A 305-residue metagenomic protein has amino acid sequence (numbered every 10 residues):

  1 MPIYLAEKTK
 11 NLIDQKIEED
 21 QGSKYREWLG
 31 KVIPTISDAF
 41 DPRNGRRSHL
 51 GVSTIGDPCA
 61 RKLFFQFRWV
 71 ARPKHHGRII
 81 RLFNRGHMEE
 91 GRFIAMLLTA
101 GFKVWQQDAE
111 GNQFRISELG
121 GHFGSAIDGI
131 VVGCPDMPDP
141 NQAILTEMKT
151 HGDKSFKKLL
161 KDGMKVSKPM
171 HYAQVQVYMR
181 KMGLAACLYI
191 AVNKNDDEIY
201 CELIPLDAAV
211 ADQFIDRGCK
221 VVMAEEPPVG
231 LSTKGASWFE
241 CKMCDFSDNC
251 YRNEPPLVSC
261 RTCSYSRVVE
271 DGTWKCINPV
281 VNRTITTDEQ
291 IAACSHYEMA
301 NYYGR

Functional and structural regions predicted by a protein language model:
M1-L145, G152-K154, K165, S295: Metal-dependent nuclease catalytic cores that hydrolyze phosphodiester bonds in DNA/RNA, characterized by
E7, E18-E19, E27, E89-E90 (+10 more regions): Glutamate identity and glutamate-enriched acidic tracts
Q142-M148, A185-Y189: Conserved active-site beta-strand-loop modules that form the wall/rim of enzyme catalytic pockets and either contain
M148-G152, N193-K194: A short mid-domain helix/strand-loop element embedded in enzyme catalytic domains that forms or borders the active-site
K154-L160: Active-site-adjacent loop/helix micro-motif of nuclease/hydrolase catalytic cores
K158, K165-Y172, V177, K181-V280 (+1 more regions): Metal-dependent nuclease catalytic regions and adjoining charged, substrate-binding loops involved in nucleic-acid end
